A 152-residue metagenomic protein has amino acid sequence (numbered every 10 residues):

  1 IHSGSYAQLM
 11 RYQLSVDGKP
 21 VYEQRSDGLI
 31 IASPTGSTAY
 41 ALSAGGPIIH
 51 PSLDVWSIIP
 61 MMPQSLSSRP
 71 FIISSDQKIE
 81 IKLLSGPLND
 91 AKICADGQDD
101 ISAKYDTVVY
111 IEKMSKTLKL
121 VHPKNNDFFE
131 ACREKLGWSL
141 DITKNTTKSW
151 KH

Functional and structural regions predicted by a protein language model:
I1-L29, T38-H152: Catalytic phosphate-donor-binding core of small-molecule kinases
A32: Short beta-strand segments
T35: Oxyanion-binding "anion nests"
